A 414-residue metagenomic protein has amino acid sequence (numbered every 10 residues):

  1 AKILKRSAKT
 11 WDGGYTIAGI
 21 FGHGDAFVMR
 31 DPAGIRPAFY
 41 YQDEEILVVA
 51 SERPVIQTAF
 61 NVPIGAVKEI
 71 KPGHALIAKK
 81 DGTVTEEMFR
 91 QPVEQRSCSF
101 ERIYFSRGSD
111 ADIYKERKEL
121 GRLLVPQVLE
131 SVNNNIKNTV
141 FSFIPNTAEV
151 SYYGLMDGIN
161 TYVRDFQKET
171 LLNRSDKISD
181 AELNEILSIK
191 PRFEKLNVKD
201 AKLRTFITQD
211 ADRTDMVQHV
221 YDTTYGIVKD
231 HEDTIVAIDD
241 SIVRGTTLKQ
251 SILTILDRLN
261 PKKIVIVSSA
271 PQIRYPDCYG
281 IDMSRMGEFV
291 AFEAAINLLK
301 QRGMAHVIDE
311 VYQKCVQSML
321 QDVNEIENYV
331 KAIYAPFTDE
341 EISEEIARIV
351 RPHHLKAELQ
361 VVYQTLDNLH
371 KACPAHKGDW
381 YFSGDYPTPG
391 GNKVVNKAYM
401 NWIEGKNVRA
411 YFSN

Functional and structural regions predicted by a protein language model:
A1-V228, I235, K397-N414: N-terminal segments that mediate ammonia production and transfer in glutamine-dependent amidotransferase systems
S7-A8, H23-D25, R30, Y40-Q42 (+10 more regions): PRPP-dependent phosphoribosyltransferase catalytic core
L124, F141, D240-I242, I264: Hydrophobic, well-ordered secondary-structure elements that form the walls of internal hydrophobic environments
T139, I235-V236, V265, L359: Hydrophobic beta-strand segments of well-ordered beta-sheets in folded domains
F143-P145, D239, S268: Short beta-strand/turn micro-motifs composed of small residues that flank or help shape donor/cofactor-binding pockets
T234-S251: A phosphate-binding catalytic loop at a beta-strand-loop-alpha-helix junction that coordinates phosphoryl groups
